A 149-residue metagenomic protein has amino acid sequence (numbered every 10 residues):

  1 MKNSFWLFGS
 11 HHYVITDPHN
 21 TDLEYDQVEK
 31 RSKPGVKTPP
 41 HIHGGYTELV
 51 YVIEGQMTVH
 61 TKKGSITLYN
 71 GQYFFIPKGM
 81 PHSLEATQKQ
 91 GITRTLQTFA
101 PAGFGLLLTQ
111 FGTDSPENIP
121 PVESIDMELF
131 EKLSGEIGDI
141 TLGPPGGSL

Functional and structural regions predicted by a protein language model:
K2-P40, Y46, T98: A short glycine-rich, His/Asp/Glu-containing loop-to-beta-strand
H11, Q56-T58, S65, P81: Structural motif
V14, Q27-E29, L49, S65 (+1 more regions): Conserved hydrophobic/aromatic beta-strand scaffold that supports enzyme active sites
N20, K63-P81: Short acidic-glycine-tyrosine-enriched beta hairpin
T21, K78-G105: Ligand-binding loop in jelly-roll beta-barrel domains
G45-M57, K62: Glycine- and acidic-residue-biased ligand/ion/polar-headgroup-sensing regions
T61, Y69-N70, E85-A86, L107-L108: Short glycine-/acidic-enriched loop or helix-start segments at secondary-structure transitions that form or flank
T109-L149: Acidic/histidine-enriched, glycine/proline-rich intrinsically disordered or flexible terminal extensions
